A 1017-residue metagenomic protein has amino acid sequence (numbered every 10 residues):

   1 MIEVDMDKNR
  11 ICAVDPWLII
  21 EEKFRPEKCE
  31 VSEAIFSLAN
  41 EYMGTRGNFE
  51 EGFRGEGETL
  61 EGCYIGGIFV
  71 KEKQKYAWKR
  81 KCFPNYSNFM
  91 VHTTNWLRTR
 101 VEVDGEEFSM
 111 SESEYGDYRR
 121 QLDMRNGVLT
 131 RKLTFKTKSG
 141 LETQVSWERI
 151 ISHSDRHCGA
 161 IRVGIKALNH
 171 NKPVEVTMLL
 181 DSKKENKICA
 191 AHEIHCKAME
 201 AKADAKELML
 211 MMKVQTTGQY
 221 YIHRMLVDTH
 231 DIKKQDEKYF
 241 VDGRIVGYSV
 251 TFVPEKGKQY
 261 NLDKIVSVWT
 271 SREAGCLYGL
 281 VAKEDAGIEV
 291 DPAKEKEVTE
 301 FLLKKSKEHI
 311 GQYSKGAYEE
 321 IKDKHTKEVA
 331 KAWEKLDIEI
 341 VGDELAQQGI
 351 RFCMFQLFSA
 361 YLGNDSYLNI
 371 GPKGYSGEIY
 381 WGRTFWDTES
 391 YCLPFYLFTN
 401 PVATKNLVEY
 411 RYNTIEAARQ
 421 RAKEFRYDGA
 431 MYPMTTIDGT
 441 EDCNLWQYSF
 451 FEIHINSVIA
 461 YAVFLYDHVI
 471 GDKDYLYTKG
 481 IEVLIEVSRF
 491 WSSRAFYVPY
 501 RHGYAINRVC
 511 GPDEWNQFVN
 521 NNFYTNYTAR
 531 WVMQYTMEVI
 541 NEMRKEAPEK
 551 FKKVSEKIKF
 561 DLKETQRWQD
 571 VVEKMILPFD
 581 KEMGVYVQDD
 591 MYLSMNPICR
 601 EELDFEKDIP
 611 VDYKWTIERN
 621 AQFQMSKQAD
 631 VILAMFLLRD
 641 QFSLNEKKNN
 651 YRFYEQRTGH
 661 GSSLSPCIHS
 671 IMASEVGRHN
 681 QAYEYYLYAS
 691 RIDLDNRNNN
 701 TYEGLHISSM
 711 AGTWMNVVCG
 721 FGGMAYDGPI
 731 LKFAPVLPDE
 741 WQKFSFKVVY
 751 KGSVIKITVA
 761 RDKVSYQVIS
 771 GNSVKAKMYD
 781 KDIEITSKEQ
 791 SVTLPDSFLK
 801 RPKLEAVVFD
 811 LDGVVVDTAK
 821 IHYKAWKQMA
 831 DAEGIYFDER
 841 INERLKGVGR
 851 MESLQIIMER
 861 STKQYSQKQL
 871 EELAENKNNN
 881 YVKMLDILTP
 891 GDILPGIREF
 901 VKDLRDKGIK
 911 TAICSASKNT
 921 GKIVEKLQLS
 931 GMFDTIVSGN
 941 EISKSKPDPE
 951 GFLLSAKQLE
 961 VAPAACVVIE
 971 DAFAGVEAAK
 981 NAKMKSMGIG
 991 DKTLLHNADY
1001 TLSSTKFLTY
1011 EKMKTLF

Functional and structural regions predicted by a protein language model:
I2-Y380, W615-R619, M778: Acidic/polar, glycine-enriched structural segments that form the non-catalytic walls/loops of the carbohydrate-binding
K28-Y64, Y380, Y391, D438-G439 (+5 more regions): C-terminal capping/lid segments that line or modulate ligand- or cofactor-binding pockets
N85-K138, L644, K648, E655 (+1 more regions): Non-catalytic C-terminal accessory modules of carbohydrate-active enzymes
Y361-S376, V402-D467, D474-T478, W491-H502 (+4 more regions): Helix-terminus loop motifs that line ligand-binding clefts
F385-N413, Q534, N541, K553-Y702: Active-site core of glycosidic bond-cleaving carbohydrate-active enzymes
P802-E805, K902, G921-F1017: Asp-based, Mg2+/Mn2+-dependent phosphohydrolase catalytic module
P802-E843: Active-site neighborhood of HAD-like aspartate-dependent phosphohydrolases
K883-I913: Short, acidic loop-to-helix structural element flanking the phosphoryl-transfer center in phosphate-processing enzymes
